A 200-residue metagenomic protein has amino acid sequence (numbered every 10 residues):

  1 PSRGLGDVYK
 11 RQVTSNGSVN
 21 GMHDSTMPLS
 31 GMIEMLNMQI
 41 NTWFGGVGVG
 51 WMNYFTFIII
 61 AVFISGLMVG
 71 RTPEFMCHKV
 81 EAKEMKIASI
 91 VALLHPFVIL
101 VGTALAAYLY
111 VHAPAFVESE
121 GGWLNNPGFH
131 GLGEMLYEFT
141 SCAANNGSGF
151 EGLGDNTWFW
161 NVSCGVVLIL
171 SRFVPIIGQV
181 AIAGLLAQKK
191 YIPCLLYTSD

Functional and structural regions predicted by a protein language model:
P1-Y9, Y197-D200: Single conserved hydrophobic/aromatic residue that forms the stacking wall/gate of nucleotide- or nucleobase-binding
D7-R71, K86, H95-E134, S141-S148: Membrane-embedded translocation segments of transport machinery
G17, M76, L136, G147 (+2 more regions): Hydrophobic, well-ordered secondary-structure elements that form the walls of internal hydrophobic environments
V47, S89, L100, G165-V174: Hydrophobic transmembrane alpha-helical segments of multi-pass transport and channel proteins
L67-E81, I182-L196: Alpha-helical transmembrane segments
A82-H95, S199: Alpha-helical transmembrane segments and their helix-start/interface "positive-inside/aromatic belt" motifs in integral
A106, P175-A187: Membrane-helix cytosolic exit motif
G149-N156: Extracellular/luminal re-entrant pore-loop and selectivity-filter region at the outer mouth of the permeation pathway
